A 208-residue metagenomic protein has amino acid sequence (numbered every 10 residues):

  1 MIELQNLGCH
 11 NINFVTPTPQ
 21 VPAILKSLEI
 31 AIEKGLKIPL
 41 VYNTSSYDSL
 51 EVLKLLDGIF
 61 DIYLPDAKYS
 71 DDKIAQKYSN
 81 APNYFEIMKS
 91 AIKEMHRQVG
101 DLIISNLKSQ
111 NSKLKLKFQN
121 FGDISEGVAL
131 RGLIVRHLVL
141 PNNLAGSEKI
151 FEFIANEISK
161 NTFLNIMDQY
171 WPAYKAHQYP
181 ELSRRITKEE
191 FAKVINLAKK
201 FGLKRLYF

Functional and structural regions predicted by a protein language model:
M1-P180: Conserved AdoMet/S-adenosylmethionine-binding subsite of the radical SAM
Y84-I87, E190, V194: Generic hydrophobic secondary-structure packing signal
E148-F151, K188, A192: Short amphipathic alpha-helical segment that frequently serves as the phosphate-/nucleotide-binding helix
H177-E189: Gly/Pro-rich active-site loop or hairpin
A192-F208: A cross-taxonomic marker for long C-terminal extensions/tails that follow the last structured domain
